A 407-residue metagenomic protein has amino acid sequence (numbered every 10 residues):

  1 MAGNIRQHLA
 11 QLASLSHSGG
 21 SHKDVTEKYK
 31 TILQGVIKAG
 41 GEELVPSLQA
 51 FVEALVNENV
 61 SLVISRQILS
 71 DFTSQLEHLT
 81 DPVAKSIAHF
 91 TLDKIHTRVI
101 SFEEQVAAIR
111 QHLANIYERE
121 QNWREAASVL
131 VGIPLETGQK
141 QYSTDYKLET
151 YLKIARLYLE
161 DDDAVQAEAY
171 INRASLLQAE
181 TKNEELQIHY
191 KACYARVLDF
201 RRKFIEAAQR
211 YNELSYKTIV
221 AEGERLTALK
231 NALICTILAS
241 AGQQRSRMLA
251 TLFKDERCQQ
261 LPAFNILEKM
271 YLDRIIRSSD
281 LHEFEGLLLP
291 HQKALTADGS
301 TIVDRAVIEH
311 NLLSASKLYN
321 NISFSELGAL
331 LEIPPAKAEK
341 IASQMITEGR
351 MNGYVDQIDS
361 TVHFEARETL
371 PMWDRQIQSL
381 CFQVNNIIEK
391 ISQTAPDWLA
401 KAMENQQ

Functional and structural regions predicted by a protein language model:
M1-R119, R124-L135, Q139-Q407: Charged, E/D/K/R/S-rich low-complexity terminal regions of large eukaryotic assembly subunits
